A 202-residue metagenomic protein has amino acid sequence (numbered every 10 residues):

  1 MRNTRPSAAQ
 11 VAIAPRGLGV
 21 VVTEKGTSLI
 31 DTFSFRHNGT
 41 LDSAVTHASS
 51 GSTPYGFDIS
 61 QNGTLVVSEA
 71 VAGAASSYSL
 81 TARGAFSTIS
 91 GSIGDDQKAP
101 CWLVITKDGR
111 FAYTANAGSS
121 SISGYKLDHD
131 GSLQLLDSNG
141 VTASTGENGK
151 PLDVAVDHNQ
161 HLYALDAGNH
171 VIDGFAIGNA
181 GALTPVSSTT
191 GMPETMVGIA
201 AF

Functional and structural regions predicted by a protein language model:
M1, D42-A48, T88-G94, Q134-T145 (+1 more regions): A short beta-strand motif characteristic of beta-propeller blades
M1-G19, S49-L65, G94-R110, T142-H161 (+1 more regions): Beta-rich, blade/repeat-based domains predominating in secreted/periplasmic proteins but also intracellular
R16, K25-G26, F35, A70-V71 (+5 more regions): Short loop/turn segments immediately following the C-termini of beta-strands
V21-V22, V67-S68, T114, A164: Residue position within the beta-strands of beta-propeller blades
T23-L29, H37-T40, H47-A99: Beta-propeller domains
S28-I30, G73-A75, S120-I122, H170-I172: Structural signal for beta-propeller blades
F33-T40, S77-F86, G124-Q134, F175-A182: Short loop/turn segments immediately following beta-strands, especially the blade-tip and inter-blade linker loops
A167-F202: Blade-level signature of beta-propeller repeat domains, shared across WD40, Kelch, NHL, RCC1 and BNR/Asp-box propellers
